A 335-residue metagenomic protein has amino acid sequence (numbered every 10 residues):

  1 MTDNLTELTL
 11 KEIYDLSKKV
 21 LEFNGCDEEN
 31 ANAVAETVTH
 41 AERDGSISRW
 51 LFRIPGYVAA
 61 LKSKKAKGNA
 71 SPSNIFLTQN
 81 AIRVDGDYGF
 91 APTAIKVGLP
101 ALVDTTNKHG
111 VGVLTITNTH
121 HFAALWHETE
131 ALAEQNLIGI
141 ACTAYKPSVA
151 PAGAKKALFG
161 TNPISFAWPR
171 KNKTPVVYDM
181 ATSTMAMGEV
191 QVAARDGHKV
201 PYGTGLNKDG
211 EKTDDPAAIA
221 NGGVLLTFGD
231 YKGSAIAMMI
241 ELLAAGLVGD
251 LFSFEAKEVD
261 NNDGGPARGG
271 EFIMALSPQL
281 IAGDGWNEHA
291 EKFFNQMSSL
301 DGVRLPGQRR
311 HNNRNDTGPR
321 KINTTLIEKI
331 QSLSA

Functional and structural regions predicted by a protein language model:
M1-L8, D15-V34, T39-H40, W50-K65 (+3 more regions): Acidic, glycine/proline-rich low-complexity segments that act as flexible tails and inter-domain linkers
N4, I13, F23, L247 (+1 more regions): Catalytic-core signal marking the mid-to-C-terminal active-site face
L16-N24, T37, A41-G45, A60-K64 (+7 more regions): Change "in soluble alpha/beta enzymes" to "in soluble alpha/beta proteins
W50-V103: Active-site cofactor/substrate anionic-group-binding motifs, chiefly glycine- and Lys/Arg-rich phosphate-binding loops
A81-K171: A generic, well-ordered mixed alpha/beta core segment in the N-terminal half of proteins
V149-A217: Phosphate/diphosphate-binding glycine-rich loops and adjacent basic-rich segments that engage nucleotide
R195-F254, V259: Secondary-shell segments that build the walls of catalytic and ion/ligand-binding clefts
